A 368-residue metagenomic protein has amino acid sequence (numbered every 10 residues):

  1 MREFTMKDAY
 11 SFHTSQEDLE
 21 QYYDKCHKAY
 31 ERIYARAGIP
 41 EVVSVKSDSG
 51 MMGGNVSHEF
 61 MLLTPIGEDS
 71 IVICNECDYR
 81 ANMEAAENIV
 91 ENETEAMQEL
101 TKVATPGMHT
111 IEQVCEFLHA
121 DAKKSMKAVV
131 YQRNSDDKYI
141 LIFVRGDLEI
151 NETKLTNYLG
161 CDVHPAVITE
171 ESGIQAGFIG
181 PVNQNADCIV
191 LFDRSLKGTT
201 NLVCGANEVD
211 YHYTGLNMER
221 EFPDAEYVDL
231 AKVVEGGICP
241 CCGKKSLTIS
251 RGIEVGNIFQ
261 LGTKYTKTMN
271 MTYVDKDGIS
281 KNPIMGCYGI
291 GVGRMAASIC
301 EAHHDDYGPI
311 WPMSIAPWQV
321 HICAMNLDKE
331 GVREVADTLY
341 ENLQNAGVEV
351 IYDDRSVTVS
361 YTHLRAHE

Functional and structural regions predicted by a protein language model:
M1-H367: NTP/phosphate- and nucleic-acid-binding module
